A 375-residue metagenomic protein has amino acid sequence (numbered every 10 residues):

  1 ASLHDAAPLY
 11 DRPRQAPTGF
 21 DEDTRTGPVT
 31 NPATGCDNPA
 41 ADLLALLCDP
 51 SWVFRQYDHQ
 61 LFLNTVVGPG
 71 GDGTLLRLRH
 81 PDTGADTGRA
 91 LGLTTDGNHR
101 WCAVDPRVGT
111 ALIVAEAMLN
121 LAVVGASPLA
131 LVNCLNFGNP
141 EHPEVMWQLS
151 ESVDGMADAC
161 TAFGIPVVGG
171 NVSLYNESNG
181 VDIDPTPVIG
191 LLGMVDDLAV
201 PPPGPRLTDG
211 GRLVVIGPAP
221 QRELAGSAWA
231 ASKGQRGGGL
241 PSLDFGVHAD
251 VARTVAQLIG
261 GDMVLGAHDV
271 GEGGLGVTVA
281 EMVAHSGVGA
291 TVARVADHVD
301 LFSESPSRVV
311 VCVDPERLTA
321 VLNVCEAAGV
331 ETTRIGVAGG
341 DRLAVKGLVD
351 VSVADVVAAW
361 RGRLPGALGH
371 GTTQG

Functional and structural regions predicted by a protein language model:
A1, D49, D105, A225-G226 (+2 more regions): Secondary-structure junction/capping motif
A1-D42, L149-A159, F163, V168 (+4 more regions): Glycine-/charge-enriched secondary-structure boundary and capping motifs
L9, D42-Q221, S227-S232, G237 (+1 more regions): Glycine-rich phosphate/pyrophosphate-binding loop regions near the starts of catalytic domains
D49, E141-H142, D244, D314 (+1 more regions): Helix N-cap and loop-to-helix transition residues
D105-R107, E144-V145, L243-D244, A267-H268 (+1 more regions): A generic structural signal for short
G109-I113, V251, L275: Catalytic-loop motifs flanking and including active-site residues across diverse enzymes
V215, G226-A267: A glycine- and small/hydrophobic-rich beta-loop-beta segment that serves as a flexible "lid/hinge" or phosphate-binding
